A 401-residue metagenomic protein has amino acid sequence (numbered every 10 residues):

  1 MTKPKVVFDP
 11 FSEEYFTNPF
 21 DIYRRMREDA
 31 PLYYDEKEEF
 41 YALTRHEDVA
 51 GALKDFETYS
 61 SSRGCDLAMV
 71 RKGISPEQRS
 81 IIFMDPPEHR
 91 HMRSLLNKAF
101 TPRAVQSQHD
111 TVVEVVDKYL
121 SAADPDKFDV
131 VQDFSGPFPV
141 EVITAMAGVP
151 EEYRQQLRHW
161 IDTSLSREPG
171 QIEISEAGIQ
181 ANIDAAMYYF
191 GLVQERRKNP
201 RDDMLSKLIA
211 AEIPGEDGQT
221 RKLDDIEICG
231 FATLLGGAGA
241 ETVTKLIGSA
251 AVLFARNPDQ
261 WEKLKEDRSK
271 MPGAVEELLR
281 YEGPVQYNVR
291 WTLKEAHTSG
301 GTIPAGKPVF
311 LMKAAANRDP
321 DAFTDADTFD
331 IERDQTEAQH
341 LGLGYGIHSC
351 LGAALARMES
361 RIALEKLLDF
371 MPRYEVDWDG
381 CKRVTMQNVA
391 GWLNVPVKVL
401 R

Functional and structural regions predicted by a protein language model:
M1-R401: Cytochrome P450
